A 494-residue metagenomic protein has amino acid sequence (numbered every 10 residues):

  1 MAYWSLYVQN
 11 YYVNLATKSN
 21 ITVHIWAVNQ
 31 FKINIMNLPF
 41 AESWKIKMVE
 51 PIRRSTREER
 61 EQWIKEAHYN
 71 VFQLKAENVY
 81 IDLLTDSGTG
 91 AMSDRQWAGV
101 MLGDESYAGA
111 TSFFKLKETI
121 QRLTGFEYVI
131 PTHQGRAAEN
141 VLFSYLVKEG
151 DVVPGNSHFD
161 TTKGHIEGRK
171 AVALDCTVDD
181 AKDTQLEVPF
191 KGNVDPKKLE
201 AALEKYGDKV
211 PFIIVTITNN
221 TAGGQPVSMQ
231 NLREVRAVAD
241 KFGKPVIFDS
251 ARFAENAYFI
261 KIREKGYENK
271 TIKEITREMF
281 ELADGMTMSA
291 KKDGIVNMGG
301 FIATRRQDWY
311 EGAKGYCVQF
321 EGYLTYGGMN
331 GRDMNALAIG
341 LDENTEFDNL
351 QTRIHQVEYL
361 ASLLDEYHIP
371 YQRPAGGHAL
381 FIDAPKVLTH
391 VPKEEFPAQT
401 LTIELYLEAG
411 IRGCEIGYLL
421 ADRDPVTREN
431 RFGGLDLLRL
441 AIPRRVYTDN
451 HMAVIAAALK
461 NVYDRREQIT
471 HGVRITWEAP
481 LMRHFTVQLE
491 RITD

Functional and structural regions predicted by a protein language model:
N37-K75, V79-G90, Q96, E105-V129 (+3 more regions): Conserved PLP-enzyme active-site core in the AAT-like
V172-D175, T304, W309-G312, R332 (+1 more regions): Flexible glycine/proline-rich, aromatic-decorated loop/lid segments
E311, T389-P397, R445-V454: Short, conserved charged micro-motifs
R332, Q372-A379, Y418, W477: Short Gly/Ser/Thr- and Asp/Glu-enriched loop/turn motifs at secondary-structure junctions
N344, E408, L420-D494: PLP-dependent enzyme catalytic core of the Aspartate aminotransferase-like
V357, R373, P385-R412, V426-G433: Active-site loop ensemble at the mouth of alpha/beta enzyme cores that anchors a bound cofactor
